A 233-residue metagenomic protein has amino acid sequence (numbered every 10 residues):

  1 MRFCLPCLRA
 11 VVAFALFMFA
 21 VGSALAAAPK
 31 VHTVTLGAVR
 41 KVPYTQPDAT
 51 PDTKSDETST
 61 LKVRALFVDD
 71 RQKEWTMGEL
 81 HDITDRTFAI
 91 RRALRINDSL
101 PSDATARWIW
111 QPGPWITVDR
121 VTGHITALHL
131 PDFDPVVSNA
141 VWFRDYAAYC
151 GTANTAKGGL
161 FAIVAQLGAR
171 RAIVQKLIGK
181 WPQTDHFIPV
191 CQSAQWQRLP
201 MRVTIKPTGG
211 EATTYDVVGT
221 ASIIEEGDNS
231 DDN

Functional and structural regions predicted by a protein language model:
M1-V12: Bacterial N-terminal signal peptides that target proteins for export
A10-V21: Bacterial N-terminal signal peptides
L25-W108: Terminal domain-start segments
V42-K73, W110-L130, G159-K180, T214-S230: Surface-exposed loop/turn elements that mediate protein-protein interactions on large endomembrane-trafficking
K73-E79, P131-A140, P182-S193: Repeated scaffold domains used in trafficking and secretory/extracellular systems, primarily beta-propellers
T87, D145-A148: Conserved core beta-strand positions within WD40 beta-propeller blades
R92-L94, A106-I109, A148-A156, T204-G209: Beta-strand C-termini and the immediately following turn/loop, strongest in propeller blades
P189-N233: Hydrophilic extracytoplasmic domains
